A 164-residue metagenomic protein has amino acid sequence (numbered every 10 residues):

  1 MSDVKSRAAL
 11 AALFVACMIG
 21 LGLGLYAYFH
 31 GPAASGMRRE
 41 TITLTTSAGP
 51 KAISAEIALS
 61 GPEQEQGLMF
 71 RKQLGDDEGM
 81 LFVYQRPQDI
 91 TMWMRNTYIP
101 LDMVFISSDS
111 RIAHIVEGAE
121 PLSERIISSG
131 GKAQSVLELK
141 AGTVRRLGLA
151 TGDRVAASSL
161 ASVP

Functional and structural regions predicted by a protein language model:
S2, G22-P164: Compact, glycine-rich, soluble single-domain proteins
S2-F14: Membrane-entry signal-anchor segments at the cytosolic-membrane interface, especially the N-terminal signal anchor
A11-G24: Hydrophobic membrane-insertion alpha-helices, especially the h-region of bacterial N-terminal signal peptides
